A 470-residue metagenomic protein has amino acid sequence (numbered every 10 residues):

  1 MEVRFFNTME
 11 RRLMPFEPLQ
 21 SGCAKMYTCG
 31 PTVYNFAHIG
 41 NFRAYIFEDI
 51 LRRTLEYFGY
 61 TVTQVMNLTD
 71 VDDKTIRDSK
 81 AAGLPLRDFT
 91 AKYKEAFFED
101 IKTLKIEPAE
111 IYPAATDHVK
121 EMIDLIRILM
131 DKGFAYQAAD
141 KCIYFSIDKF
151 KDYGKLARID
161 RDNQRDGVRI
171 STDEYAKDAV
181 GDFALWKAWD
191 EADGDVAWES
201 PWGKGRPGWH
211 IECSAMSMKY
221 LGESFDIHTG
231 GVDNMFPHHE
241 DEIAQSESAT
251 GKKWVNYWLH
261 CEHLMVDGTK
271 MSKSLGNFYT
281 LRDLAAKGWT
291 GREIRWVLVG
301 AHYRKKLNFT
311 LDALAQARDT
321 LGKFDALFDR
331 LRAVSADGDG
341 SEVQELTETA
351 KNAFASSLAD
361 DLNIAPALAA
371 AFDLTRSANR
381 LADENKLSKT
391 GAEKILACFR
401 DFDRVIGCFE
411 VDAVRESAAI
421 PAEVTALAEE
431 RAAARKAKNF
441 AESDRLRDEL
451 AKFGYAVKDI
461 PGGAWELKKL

Functional and structural regions predicted by a protein language model:
M1-Y34, Y45, D49, K120-R332: Alpha-helical recognition segments enriched in aromatics with Gly/Pro capping that present substrate-recognition
E10-P15, L19-E107, G462-L467: N-terminal, positively charged nucleic-acid-binding surface of large information/translation enzymes
E56, K102, M130-D131, L259 (+1 more regions): Alpha-helix C-terminal capping/helix-coil junction sites
T61-T63, G133-A139, A456-K458: Short, well-structured beta-strand/strand-turn elements
Q64-V65, E110-P113, H228-G230: Short catalytic-loop micro-motif centered on adjacent basic/acidic residues
L68-D72, K94-F97, E107-M122, D140-K149: Short, glycine/charge-rich beta-strand/loop segments that flank catalytic centers and engage negatively charged groups
N277-L470: Structural preference for alpha-helix termini/caps and helix-kink/transition segments
